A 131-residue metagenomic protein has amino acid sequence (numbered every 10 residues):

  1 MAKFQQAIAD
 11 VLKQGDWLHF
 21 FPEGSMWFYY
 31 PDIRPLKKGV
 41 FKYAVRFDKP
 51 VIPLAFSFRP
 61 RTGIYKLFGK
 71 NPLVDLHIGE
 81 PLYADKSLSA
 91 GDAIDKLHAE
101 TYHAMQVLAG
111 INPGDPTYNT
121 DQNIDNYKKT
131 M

Functional and structural regions predicted by a protein language model:
F4-M131: Non-catalytic C-terminal accessory region of glycerolipid acyltransferases and related lyso-lipid remodeling enzymes
